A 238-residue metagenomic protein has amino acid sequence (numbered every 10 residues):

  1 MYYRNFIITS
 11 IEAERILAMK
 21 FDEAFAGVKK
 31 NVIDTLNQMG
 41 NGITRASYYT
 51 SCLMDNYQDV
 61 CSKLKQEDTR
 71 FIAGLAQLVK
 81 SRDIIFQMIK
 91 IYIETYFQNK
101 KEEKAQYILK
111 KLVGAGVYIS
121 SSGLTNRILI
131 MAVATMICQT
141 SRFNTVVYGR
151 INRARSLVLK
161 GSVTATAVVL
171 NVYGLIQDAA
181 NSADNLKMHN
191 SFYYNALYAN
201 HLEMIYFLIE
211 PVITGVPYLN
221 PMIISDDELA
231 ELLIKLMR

Functional and structural regions predicted by a protein language model:
M1-L112: Terminal export/targeting leaders at protein ends
M1-L17, K110-T125, A180-N181, H201-M204 (+1 more regions): Long, helix-rich, hydrophobic modules that act as membrane-proximal anchors or helical bundle/coiled-coil regulators
I8, K29-I72, I151-V216: Membrane-engaging insertion elements
F86, A105-Q106, I130, A134 (+2 more regions): An amphipathic alpha-helix signature
T95-Y96, K100-V117, S121, N171-M188: Non-catalytic alpha-helical scaffolds
G114-A180: Membrane-inserting effector segments that mediate pore formation, membrane fusion, or transient membrane insertion
E210, G215-R238: Acidic, carboxylate-rich catalytic segments that either coordinate divalent cations
